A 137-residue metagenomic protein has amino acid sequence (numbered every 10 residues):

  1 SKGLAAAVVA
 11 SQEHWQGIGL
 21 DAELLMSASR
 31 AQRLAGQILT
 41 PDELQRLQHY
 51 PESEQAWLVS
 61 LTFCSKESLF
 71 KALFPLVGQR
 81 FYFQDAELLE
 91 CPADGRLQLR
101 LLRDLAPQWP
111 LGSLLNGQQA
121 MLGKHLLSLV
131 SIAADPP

Functional and structural regions predicted by a protein language model:
S1-P137: Core catalytic alpha/beta fold that binds nucleotide/phospho-ligands
